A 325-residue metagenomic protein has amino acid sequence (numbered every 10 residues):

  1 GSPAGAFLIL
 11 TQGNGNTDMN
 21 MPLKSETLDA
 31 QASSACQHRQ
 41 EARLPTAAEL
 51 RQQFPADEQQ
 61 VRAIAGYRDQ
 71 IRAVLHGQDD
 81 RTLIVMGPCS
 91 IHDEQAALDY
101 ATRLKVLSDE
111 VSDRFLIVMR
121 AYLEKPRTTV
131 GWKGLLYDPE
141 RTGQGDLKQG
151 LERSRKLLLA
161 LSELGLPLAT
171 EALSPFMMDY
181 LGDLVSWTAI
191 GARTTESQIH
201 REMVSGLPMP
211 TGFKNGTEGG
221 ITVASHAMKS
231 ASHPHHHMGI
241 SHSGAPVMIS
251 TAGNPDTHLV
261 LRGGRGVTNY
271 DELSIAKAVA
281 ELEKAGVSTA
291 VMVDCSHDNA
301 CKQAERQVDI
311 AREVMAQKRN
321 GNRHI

Functional and structural regions predicted by a protein language model:
G1-D18: Short, Lys/Arg-enriched N-terminal segments with co-localized hydrophobic residues within the first ~10-30 amino acids
N20-P22, T27-C36, A101, R114-I275 (+3 more regions): Active-site-facing alpha/beta catalytic cores
Q37-L75: N- or domain-start disorder-to-order transition segments that initiate the globular core
E58, I64-R72, D79, C89-A101 (+3 more regions): Metallocofactor- and cofactor-centric catalytic cores in central/energy metabolism, strongly enriched
L75-H76, S108-S112, L159-G165, T251 (+1 more regions): Acidic (Asp/Glu)-rich catalytic clusters
G87, V293: Conserved, mostly hydrophobic/aromatic
A97-K105, K302-I325: A short alpha/beta connector and helix-capping loop motif
R262-G264, K277-M292: A contiguous, surface-oriented mixed alpha/beta subdomain in the mid-to-C-terminal portion of proteins that forms
